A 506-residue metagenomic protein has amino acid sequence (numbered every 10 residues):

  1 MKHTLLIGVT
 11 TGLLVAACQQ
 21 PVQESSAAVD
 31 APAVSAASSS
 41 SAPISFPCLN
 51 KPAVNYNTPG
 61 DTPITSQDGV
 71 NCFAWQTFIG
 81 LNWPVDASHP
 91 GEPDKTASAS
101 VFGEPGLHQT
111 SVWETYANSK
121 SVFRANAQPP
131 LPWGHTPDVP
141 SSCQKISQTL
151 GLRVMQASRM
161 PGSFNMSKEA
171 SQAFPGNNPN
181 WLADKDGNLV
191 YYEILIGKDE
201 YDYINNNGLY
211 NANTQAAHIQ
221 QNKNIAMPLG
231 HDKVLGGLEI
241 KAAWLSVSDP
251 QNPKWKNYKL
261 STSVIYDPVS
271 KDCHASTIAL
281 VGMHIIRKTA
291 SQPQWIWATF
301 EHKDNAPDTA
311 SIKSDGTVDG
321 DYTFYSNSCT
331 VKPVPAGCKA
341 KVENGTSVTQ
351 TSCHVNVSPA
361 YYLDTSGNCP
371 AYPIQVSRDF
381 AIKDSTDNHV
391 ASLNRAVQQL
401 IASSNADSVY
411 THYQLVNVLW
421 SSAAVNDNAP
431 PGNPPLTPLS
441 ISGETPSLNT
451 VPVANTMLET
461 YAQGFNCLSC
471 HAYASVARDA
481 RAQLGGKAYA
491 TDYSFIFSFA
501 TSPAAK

Functional and structural regions predicted by a protein language model:
M1-T4: Positively charged n-region of N-terminal signal peptides that target proteins for export
L14-A17: C-terminal motif of bacterial Sec signal peptides marking the signal peptidase cleavage site
Q19-P21: Bacterial signal peptide processing site
Q23-S25: Long, low-complexity, serine/threonine/proline-rich intrinsically disordered regulatory regions in eukaryotic signaling
A28-S469, A474-K506: Conserved small-residue
